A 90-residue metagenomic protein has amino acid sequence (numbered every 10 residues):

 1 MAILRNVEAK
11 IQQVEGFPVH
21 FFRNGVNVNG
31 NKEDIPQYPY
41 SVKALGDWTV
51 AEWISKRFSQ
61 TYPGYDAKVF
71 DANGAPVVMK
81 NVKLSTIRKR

Functional and structural regions predicted by a protein language model:
M1-I3, I87-R88: Charged, low-complexity, helix/coiled-coil-prone segments
I3-F17, L45-P63: Extracellular/lumenal glycan-associated surfaces
L4, R23-K32, V69-V82: Short acidic beta-strand-loop surface patches of small beta-rich interaction domains
V14-N24, Q60-G74: Short loop-to-beta-strand transition segments
G16, K32-D34: Glycine-centered secondary-structure boundary/capping sites
Q37-A44: Short, recurring structural edge motifs at helix starts
V42, M79, I87-R90: Terminal recognition/anchoring or ligand-binding modules at protein termini
T61, L84-T86: General N-terminal targeting signals
